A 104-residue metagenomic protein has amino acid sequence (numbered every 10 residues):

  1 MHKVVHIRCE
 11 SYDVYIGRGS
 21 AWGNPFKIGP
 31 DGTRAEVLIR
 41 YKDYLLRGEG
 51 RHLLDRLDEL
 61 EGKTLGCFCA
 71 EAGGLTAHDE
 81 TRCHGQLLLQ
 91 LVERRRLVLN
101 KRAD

Functional and structural regions predicted by a protein language model:
M1-D104: Catalytic phosphate/metal-binding cores of nucleic-acid and nucleotide-processing enzymes, i.e., regions that mediate
